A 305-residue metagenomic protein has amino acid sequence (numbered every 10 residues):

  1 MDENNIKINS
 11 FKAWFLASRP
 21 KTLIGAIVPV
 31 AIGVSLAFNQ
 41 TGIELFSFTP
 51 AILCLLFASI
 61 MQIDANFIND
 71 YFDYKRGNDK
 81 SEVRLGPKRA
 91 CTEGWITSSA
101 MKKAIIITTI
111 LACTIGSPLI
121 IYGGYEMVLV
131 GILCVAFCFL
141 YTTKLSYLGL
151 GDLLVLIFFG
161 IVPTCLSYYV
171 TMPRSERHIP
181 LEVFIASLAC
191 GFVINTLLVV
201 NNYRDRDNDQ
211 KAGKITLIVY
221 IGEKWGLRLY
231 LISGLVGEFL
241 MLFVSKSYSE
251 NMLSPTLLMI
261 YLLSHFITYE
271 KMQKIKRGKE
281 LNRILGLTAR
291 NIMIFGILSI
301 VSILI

Functional and structural regions predicted by a protein language model:
M1-L53, F57, L148-G151: Topogenic membrane-insertion module of multi-pass membrane proteins
I27-G33, L154-Y168, C190, I218-E223 (+1 more regions): Small-residue-rich segments of transmembrane alpha-helices in multi-pass membrane proteins, especially helix faces
A31, I43-I68, V128-F139, H178-V200: Membrane-embedded alpha-helical segments that form the functional core of polytopic membrane enzymes, especially those
I60-L85, T196-I218: Acidic (Asp/Glu-rich) catalytic motifs at the cytosolic membrane interface
S81-Y122, I215-E250, R290-M293, L298: Multi-pass membrane catalytic core of lipid/isoprenoid biosynthesis enzymes
R89-S175: Intramembrane alpha-helical segments
V155-R206, K224-R228: Functional transmembrane core segments of multi-pass inner-membrane proteins
Y248-I305: Extended hydrophobic alpha-helices typical of membrane-associated regions
